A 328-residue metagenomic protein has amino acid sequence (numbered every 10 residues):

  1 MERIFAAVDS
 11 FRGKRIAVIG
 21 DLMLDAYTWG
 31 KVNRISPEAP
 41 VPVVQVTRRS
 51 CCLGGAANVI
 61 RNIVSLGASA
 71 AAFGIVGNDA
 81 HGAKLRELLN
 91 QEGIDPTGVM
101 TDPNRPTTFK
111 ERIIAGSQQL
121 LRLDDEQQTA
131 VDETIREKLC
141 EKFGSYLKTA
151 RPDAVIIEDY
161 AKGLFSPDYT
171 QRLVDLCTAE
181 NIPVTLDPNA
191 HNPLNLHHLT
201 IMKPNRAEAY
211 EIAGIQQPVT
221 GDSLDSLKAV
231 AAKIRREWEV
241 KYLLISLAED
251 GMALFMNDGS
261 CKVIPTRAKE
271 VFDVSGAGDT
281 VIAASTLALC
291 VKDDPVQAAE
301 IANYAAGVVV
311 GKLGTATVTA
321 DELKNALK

Functional and structural regions predicted by a protein language model:
M1-N33: Positively charged, low-complexity intrinsically disordered leader regions
E2-A7, P37, V41-F109, N325-A326: Substrate-binding N-lobe of the ribokinase-like
A17-I19, R122, D153-I156, T185 (+2 more regions): Structural motif
S36-V44, G116-T129, R206-I215: Gly-rich Lys/Arg/Thr-decorated short loops/hinges at beta-loop-alpha junctions or inter-strand turns that position
T97-R105, R112-A150: Conserved phosphate-binding/catalytic loop of the ribokinase/pfkB sugar-kinase fold
T149-L164: Short acidic, glycine-rich surface-loop motifs adjacent to enzyme active sites
K162-C261: Conserved phosphate/ATP/ADP-binding segment of small-molecule kinases
E237, K241, R267-A326: Conserved post-catalytic alpha-helical subdomain immediately downstream of the catalytic base and nucleotide-binding
